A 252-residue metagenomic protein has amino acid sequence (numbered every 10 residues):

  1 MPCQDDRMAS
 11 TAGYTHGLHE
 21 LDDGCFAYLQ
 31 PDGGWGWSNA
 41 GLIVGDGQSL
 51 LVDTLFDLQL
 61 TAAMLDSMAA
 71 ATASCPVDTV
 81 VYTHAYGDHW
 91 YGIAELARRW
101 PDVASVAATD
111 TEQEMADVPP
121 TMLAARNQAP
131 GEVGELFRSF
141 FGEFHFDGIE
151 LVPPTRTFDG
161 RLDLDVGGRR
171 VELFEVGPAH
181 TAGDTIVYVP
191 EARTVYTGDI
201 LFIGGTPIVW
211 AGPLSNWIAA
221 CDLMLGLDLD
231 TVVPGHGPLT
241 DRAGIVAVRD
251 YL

Functional and structural regions predicted by a protein language model:
P2-A9, A124-A125, L136-F141, G226-D228 (+1 more regions): Accessory terminal helices/loops
H19-T72, T185-G198: Conserved beta-strand hairpin/beta-sheet module of binuclear metal-dependent hydrolase folds, prominently
G24, I43, D53, M68 (+8 more regions): Divalent metal-coordination and catalytic microenvironments
W37, L58-Q59, A85-Y91, E112-A116 (+4 more regions): Active-site environment of divalent metal-dependent phosphoester hydrolases
V52-T54, D78-Y86, V106-T109, V176-G177 (+2 more regions): Active-site neighborhood of phospho(di)ester-bond hydrolases with catalytic His/Asp-centered motifs
A70-P154, D163: Active-site HxH/HxHxD metal-binding segment of metal-dependent hydrolases
I149-V152, T157-V189: Core dinuclear metal-dependent hydrolase active-site scaffold
Y188, T194, S215-L252: Divalent-metal (often Zn2+) His-rich catalytic cores of metallo-beta-lactamase-fold enzymes
